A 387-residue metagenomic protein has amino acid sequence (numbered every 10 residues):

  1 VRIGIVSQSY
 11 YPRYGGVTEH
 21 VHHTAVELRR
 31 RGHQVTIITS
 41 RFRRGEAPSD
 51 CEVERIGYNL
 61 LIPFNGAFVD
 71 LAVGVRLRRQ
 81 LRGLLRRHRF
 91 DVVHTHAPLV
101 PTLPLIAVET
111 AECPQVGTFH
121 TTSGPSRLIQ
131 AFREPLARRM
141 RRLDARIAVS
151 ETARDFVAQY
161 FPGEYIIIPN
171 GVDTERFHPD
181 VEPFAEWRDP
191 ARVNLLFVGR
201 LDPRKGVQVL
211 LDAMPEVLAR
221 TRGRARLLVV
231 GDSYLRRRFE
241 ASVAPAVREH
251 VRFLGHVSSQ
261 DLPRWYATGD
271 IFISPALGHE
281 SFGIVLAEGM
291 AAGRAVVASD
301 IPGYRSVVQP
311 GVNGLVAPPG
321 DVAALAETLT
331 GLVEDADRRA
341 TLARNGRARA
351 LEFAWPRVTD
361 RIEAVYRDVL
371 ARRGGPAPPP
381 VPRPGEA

Functional and structural regions predicted by a protein language model:
R41, T152, G171: Carbohydrate-associated surface elements
R127, D155-A158, V172-W187, R264: Acidic anion/phosphate-binding donor-loop and adjacent secondary structure in glycosyltransferase catalytic cores
E186-P215, L228: Conserved donor-binding/catalytic core segment of Leloir-type glycosyltransferases
F239-Q260: Nucleotide-activated donor-binding/catalytic signature segment of Leloir-type glycosyltransferases, i.e., the conserved
H256-V257, R264-G269: Short alpha-helical donor nucleotide-sugar binding micro-motif in glycosyltransferases
A267-S281, R294: Acidic donor-binding loop of glycosyltransferase active sites
A295-A298, V308: Short hydrophobic beta-strand element within catalytic cores of glycosyltransferases and related nucleotide-activated
P310-G311, L315-V322, G331-D337, L351: Conserved acidic donor-binding segment of nucleotide-sugar-dependent glycosyltransferases
